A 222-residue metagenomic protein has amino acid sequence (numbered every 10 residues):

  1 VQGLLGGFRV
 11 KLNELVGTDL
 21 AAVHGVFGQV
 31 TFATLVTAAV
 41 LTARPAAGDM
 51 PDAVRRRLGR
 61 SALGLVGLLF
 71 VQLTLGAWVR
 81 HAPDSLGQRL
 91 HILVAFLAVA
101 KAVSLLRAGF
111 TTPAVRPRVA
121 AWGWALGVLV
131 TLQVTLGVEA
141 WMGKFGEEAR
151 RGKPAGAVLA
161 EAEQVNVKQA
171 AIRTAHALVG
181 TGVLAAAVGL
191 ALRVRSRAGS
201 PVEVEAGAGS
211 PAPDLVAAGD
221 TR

Functional and structural regions predicted by a protein language model:
V1-R222: Polytopic transmembrane helical bundles with strong interfacial aromatic enrichment
